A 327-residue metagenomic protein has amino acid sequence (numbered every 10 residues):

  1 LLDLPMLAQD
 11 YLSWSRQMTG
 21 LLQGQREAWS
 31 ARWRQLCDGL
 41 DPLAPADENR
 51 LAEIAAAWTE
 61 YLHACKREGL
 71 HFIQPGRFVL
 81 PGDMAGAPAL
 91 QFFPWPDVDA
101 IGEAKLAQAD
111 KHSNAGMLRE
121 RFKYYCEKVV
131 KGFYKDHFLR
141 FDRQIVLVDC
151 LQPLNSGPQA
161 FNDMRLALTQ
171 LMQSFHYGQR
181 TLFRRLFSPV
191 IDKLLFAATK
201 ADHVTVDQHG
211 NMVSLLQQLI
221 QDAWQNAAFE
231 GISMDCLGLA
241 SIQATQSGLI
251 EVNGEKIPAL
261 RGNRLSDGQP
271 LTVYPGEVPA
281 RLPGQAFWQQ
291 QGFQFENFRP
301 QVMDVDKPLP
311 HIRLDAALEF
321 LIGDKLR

Functional and structural regions predicted by a protein language model:
L1-P189, T205, A223-W224, A240-A244 (+1 more regions): Switch- and interface-adjacent substructures of P-loop NTPase systems
P5-Y11, F161-N162, G210-L216, E251-K256: Short secondary-structure boundary/capping segments
F141-D142, V190-K193, G231-M234: Short glycine-/polar-rich loops that comprise or flank the Walker A/P-loop and associated switch/sensor motifs
G157, D207-H209, S247-E251: Short conserved micro-motifs at the rims of enzyme active sites and ligand-binding pockets
D192-V204, L237-G248: Short, conserved secondary-structure transition motifs
H203-A228: GTPase G-domain guanine-specificity segment
S214-Q221, S241, G248-V278: Acidic, Ser/Thr-rich peripheral helices and adjacent loops at domain boundaries
D222-W224, E230-D235, I242, S247: Conserved P-loop NTPase catalytic core
